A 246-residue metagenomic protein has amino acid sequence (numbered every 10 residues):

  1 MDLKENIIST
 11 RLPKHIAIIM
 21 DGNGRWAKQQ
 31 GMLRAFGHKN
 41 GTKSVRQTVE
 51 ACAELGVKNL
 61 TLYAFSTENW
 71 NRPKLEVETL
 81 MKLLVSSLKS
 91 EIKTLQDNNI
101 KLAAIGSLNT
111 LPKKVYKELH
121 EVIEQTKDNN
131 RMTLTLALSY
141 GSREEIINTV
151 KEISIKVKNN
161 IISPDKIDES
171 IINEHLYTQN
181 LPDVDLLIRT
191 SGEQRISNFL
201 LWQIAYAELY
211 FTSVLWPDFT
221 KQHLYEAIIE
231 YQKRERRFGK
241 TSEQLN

Functional and structural regions predicted by a protein language model:
M1-N246: Flexible, compositionally biased loop and terminal segments
